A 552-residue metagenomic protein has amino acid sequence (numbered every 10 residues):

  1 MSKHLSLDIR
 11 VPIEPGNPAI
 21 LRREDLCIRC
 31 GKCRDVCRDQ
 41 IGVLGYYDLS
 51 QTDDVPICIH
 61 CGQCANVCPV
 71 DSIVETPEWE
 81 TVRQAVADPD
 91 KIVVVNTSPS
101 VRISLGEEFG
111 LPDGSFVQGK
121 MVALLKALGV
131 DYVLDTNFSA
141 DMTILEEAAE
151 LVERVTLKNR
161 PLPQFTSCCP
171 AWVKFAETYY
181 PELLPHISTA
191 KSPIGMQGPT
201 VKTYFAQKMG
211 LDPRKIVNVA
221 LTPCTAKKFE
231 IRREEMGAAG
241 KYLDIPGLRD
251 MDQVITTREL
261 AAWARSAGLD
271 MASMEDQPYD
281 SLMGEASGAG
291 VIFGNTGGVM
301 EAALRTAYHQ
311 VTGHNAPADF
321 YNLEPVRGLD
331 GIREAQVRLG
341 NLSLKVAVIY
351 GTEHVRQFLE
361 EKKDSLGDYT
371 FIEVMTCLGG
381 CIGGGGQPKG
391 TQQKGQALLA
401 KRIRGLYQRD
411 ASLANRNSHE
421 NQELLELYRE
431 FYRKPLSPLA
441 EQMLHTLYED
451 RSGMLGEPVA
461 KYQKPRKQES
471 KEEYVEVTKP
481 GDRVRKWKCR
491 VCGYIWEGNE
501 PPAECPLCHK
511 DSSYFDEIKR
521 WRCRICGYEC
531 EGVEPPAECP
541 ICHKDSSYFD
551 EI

Functional and structural regions predicted by a protein language model:
H4-R10, L21, I28-T52, Q63-T81 (+2 more regions): Iron-sulfur cluster-binding cysteine motifs and their immediate structural context in ferredoxin-like electron-transfer
L7-L21, V43-S50, E472-V477, R483-G493 (+1 more regions): Short Cys/His-rich Zn2+-coordinating modules
A19-D25, K32, D53-Q63, R160 (+5 more regions): Flanking scaffold residues of small Cys/His-coordinated metal-binding clusters
D25-D39, P56-D71, S167-A171, T222-E230 (+3 more regions): Local cysteine-cluster metal-coordination motifs and their immediate loop/turn environment, predominantly Fe-S cluster
C27, C58, C489-C492, C505-C508 (+2 more regions): Short cysteine-rich clusters marking metal-coordination/redox-active sites
G45-I73, E177-P181, H186, A190 (+1 more regions): Helix-enriched interaction subdomains in cytosolic or periplasmic regions, typified by TIR/SEFIR signaling/NADase cores
E75-P480: Iron-sulfur-associated redox domains of electron-transfer enzymes in respiratory and anaerobic energy metabolism
R520, E529, E551: Cys/His-clustered metal-coordination modules, chiefly Zn-binding fingers
